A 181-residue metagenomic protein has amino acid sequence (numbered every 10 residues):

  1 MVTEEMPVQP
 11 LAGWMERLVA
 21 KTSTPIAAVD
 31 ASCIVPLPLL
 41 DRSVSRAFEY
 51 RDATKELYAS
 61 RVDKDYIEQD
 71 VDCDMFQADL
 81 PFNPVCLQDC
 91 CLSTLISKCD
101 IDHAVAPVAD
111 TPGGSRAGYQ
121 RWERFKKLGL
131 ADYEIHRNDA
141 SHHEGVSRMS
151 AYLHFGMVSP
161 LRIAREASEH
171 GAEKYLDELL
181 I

Functional and structural regions predicted by a protein language model:
V2-D70, G171: Trp/Phe/Arg-rich N-terminal binding region typifying the photolyase-homology
V44-I181: Glycine/tryptophan-enriched, flexible segments
